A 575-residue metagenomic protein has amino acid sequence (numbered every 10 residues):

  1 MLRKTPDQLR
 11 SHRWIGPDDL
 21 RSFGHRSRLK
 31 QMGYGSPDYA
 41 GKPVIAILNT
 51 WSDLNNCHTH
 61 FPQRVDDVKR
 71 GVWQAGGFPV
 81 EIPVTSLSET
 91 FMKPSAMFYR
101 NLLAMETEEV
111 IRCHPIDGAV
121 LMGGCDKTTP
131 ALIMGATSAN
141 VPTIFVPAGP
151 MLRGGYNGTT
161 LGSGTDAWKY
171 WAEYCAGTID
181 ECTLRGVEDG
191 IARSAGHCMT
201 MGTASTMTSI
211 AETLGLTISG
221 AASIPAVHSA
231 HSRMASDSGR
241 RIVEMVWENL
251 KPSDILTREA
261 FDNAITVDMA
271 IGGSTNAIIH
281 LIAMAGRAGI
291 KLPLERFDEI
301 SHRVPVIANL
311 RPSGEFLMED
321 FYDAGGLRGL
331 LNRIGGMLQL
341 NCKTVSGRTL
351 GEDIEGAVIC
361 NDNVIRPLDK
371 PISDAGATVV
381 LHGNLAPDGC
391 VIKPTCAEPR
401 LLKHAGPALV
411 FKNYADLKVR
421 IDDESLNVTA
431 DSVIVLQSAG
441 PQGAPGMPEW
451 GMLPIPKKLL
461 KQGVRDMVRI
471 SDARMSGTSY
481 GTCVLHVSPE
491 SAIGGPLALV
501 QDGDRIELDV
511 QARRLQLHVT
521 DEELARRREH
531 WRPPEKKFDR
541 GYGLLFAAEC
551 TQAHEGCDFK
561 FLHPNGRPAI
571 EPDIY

Functional and structural regions predicted by a protein language model:
M1-D53, C57, R64-V84, T90 (+5 more regions): Catalytic or ion-coupling anion/metal-binding cores of large enzyme and transporter domains
Y99: Glycine-rich phosphate- or other oxyanion-binding loops that anchor nucleotides, phosphorylated ligands
L102-H114: Short, well-structured alpha-helical segments in soluble
I111-L132, T143-A148: A short, small-residue-rich loop immediately preceding and capping a beta-strand
